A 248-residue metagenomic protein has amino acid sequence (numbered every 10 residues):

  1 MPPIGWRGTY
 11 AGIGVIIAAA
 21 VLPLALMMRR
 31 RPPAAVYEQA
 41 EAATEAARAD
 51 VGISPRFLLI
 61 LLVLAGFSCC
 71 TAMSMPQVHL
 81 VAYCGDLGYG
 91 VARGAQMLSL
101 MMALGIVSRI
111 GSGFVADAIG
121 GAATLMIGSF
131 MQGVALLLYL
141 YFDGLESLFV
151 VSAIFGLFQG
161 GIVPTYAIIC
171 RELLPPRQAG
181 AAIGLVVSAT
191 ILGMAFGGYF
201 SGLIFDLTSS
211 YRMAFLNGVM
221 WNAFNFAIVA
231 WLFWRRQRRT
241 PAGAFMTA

Functional and structural regions predicted by a protein language model:
M1-P33: Helix-loop-helix hairpin linking two adjacent transmembrane segments in secondary transporters
R29-R48, R239-T247: Flexible cytoplasmic inter-helical loops of multi-pass small-molecule transporters
P55-F114, G197: Extracytoplasmic gate region of multi-pass secondary transporters
S108-G120, F205-D206: Helix-to-loop junctions at the C-terminal end of transmembrane segments in multipass secondary transporters
M131-D143: C-terminal ends and interior cores of transmembrane alpha-helices in multi-pass membrane transporters/permeases
G161-L174: Intracellular juxtamembrane helix-capping segments at the cytosolic ends of symmetry-related transmembrane helices
L173-S210, N217-G218: A late C-terminal transmembrane helix in Major Facilitator Superfamily
